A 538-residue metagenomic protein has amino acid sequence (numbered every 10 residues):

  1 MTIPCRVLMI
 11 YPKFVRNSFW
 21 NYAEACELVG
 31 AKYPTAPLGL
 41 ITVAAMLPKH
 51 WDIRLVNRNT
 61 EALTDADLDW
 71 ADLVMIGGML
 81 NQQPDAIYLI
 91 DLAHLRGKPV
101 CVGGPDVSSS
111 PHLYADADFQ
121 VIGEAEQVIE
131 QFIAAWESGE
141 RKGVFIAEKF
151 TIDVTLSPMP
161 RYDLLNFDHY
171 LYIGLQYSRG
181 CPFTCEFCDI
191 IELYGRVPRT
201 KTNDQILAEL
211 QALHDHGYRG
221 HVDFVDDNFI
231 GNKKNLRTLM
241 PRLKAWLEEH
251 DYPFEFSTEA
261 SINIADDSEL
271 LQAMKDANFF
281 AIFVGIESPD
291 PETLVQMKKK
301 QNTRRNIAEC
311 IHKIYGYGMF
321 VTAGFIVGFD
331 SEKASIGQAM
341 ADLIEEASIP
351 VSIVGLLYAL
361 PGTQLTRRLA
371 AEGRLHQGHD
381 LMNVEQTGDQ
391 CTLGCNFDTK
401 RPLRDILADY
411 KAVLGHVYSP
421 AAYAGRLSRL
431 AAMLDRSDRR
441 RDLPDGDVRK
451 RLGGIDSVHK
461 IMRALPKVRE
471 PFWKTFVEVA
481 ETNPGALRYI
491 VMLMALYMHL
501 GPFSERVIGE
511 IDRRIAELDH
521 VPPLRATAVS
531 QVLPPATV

Functional and structural regions predicted by a protein language model:
M1-M9, D52, D67, D380-V538: Radical SAM enzyme core and accessory elements
T2-Y218: Acidic, low-complexity intrinsically disordered segments
M9, I76, F224-D226, V284 (+1 more regions): Conserved beta-strand positions
R16-W20, S109-H112, F183, K233-K234 (+4 more regions): Flexible glycine/acidic-rich beta-alpha junction loops that bind and position SAM and/or redox cofactors in anaerobic
C26, A71-L73, A117-V121, S138-G139 (+4 more regions): Short, hinge-like loop/turn segments at secondary-structure boundaries
H50, F132-K142, S157-P160, L164 (+10 more regions): Phosphate/oxyanion-binding loops and surfaces in catalytic or ligand/nucleic-acid-binding neighborhoods
H112-Q131, A273-A281, A341-V354: Structural recognition of alpha->loop->beta junctions
L156-T322, F329-D342, G378: Radical SAM [4Fe-4S] cluster-binding motif and immediate context
